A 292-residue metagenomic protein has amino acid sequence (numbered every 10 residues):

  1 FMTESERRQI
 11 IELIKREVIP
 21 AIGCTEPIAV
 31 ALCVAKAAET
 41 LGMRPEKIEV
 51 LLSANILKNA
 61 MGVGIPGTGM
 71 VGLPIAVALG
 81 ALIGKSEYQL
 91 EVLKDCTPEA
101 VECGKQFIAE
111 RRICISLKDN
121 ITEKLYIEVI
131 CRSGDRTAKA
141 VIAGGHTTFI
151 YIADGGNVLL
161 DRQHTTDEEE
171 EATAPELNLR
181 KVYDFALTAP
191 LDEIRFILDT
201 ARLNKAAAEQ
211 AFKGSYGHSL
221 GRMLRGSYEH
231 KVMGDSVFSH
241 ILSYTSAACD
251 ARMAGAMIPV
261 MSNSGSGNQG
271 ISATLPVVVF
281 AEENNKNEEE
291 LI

Functional and structural regions predicted by a protein language model:
M2-I11, R44-I56, S236-G255, N287-I292: Acidic-glycine-rich active-site phosphate/pyrophosphate-binding loop
Q9-I22, K181-D184: Generic N-terminal amphipathic, Lys/Arg-enriched alpha-helix
K15-C24, K58-T68, G255-S266: A short glycine/serine-rich beta->alpha loop
P20-G23, V63, G67, L90-K94 (+5 more regions): Hydrophobic alpha-helical scaffolding
C24-A31, P66-A81, S264-T274: FAD-binding core of FAD-dependent oxidoreductases, characterized by glycine-rich FAD pyrophosphate-binding loops
P27-M43, G270-K286: Alpha-helical support elements that line or immediately flank enzyme active sites and cofactor-binding pockets
E46-L90, V101-C114, E289-I292: A structural-propensity feature for long, helix-poor, extended segments
A109-G255: Signature of multi-pass transmembrane helix bundles
